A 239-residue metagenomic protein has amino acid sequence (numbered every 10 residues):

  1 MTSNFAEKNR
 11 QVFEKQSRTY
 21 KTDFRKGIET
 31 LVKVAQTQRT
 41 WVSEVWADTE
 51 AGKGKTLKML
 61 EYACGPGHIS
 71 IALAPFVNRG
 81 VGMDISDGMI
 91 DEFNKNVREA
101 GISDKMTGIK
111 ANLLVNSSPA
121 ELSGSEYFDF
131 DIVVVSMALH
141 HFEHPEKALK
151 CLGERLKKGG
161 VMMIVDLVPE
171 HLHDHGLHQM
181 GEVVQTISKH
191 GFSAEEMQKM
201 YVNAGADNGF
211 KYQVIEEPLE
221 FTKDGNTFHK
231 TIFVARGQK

Functional and structural regions predicted by a protein language model:
M1-T56, E92, E99, V115-S117 (+1 more regions): Conserved class I S-adenosyl-L-methionine
N4-K8, V12, K21-R25, L31 (+2 more regions): C-terminal alpha-helical "lid/dimerization" subdomain adjacent to the S-adenosyl-L-methionine
G54-A120: Class I SAM-dependent methyltransferase SAM/SAH-binding core
T56, D129-F130: Local beta-strand N-terminus motif with an aromatic residue
V134: A conserved beta-strand element that flanks and buttresses the S-adenosyl-L-methionine
M137-A138: Short catalytic micro-motifs in class I SAM-dependent methyltransferases
K147-K158: A short glycine-rich, Lys/Arg-flanked "PGG" loop and its adjoining helix->strand segment in the class I
A235-K239: C-terminal lobe and adjacent flexible extensions of AdoMet/dcAdoMet transferase-like proteins
